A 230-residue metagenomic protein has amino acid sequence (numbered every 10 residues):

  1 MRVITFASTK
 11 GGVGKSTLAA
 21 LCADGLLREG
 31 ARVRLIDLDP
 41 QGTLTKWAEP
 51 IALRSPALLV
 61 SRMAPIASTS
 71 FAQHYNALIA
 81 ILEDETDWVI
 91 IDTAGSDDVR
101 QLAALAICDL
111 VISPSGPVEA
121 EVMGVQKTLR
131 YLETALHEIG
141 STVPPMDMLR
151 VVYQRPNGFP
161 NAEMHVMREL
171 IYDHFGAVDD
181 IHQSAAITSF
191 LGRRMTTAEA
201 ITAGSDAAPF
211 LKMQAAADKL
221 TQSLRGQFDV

Functional and structural regions predicted by a protein language model:
M1-I4, P160: Pre-Walker A (Motif I) flank of P-loop NTPase domains
V3, A7-T9, V13, L21-I90 (+3 more regions): P-loop/Walker-type NTP enzyme "switch/lid" segment
T17: Conserved Walker
R32-V33, V89, V111, M146-M148 (+1 more regions): Hydrophobic anchor at the start of a short beta-strand that flanks the dinucleotide cofactor-binding loop
R100-E119: Inter-motif core of Ras-like GTPase G domains
M123-V152, N161-L170, H174: Anionic-ligand binding region
Q154-A200: Beta-strand-loop-alpha "switch" segments that mediate conformational coupling across diverse proteins
T197-V230: NTP-binding/hydrolysis catalytic cores, primarily Walker-type P-loop NTPases
